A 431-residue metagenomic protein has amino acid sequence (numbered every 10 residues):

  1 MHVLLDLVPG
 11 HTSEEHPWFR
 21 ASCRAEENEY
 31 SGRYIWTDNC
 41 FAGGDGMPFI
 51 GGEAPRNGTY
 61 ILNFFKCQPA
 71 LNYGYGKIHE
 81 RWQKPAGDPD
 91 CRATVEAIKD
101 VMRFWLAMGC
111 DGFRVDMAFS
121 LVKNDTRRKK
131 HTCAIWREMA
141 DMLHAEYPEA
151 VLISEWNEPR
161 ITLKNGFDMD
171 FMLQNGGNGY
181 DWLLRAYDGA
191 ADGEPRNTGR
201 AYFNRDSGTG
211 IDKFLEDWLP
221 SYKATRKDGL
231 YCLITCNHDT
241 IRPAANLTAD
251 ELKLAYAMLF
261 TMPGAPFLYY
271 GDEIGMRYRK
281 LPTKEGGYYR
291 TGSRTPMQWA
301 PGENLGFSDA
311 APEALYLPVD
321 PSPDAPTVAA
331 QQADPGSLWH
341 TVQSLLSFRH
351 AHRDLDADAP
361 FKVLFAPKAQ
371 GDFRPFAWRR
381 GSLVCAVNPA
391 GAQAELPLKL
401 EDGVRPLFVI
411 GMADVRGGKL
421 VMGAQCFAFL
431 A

Functional and structural regions predicted by a protein language model:
M1-E96, A107, A118-N165, N175 (+2 more regions): Acidic/aromatic-lined carbohydrate-recognition and catalytic surfaces of CAZymes acting on diverse glycans
V3-L5, F113, L152-S154, L233 (+1 more regions): Hydrophobic faces of well-ordered beta-strands that scaffold small-molecule active sites in alpha/beta enzyme cores
S13-C23, I153-A191, R277-Y289: Substrate-binding cleft/loops of secretory-pathway carbohydrate-active enzymes
F119-D125, K227-A249: Active-site clefts of carbohydrate-active enzymes
H144-E146, E158, G166, G193 (+4 more regions): Loop/helix patches that line or flank the sugar-binding groove of alpha-linked glycan CAZymes
Q393-M412: Beta-strand-rich binding/interaction modules
R416-A431: C-terminal beta-strand-rich structural cap/linker in extracellular carbohydrate-active enzymes
